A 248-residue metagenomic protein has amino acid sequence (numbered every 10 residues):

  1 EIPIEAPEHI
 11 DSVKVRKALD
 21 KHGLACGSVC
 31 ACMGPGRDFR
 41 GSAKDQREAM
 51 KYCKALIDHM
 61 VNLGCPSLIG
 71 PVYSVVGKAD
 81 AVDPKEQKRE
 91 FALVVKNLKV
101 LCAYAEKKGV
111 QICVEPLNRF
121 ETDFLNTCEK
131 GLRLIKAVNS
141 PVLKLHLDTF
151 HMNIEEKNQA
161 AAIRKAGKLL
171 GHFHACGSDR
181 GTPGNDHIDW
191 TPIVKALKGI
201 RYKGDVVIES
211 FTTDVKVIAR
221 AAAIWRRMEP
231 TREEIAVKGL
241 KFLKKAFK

Functional and structural regions predicted by a protein language model:
E1-D20, V72-V82: Glycine-rich, proline-tolerant flexible connector loops at the mouths of alpha/beta enzymes
E1-I2, G27, L68, I112 (+2 more regions): Hydrophobic residues within beta-strands of alpha/beta enzymes
I4-A6, C32-P35, V72-V76, P116-F120 (+3 more regions): Active-site-proximal loop/turn and secondary-structure-junction residues that shape catalytic pockets, frequently
E8-C30, A55-C65, K99-K107, I135-N139 (+2 more regions): Acidic (Asp/Glu)-rich catalytic clusters
I10, K78, T122, P183 (+1 more regions): Glycine/Thr-rich phosphate-binding loops of Rossmann-like dinucleotide-binding domains
G36-R37, V76-D80, D214-R220: Short acidic/His/Gly/Ser-rich catalytic and metal-binding motifs that mark active-site loops of diverse hydrolases
R40-K144, I154, R226-E234: Active-site acidic/histidine proton-transfer and metal-coordination neighborhood in alpha/beta enzyme cores
G64-P66, L125-L147, M152-K248: Histidine-acidic metal/acid-base catalytic patches
